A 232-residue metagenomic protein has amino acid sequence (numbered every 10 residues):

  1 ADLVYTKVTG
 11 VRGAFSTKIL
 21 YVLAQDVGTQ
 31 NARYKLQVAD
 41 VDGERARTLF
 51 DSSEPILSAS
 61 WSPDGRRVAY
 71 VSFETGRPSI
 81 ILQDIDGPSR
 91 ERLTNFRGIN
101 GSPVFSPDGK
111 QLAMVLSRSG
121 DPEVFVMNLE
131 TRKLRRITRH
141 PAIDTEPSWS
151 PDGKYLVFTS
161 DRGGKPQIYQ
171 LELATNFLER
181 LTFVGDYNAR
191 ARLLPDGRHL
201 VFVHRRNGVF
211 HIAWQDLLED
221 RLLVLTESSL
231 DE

Functional and structural regions predicted by a protein language model:
A1-A46: C-terminal/domain-edge helix-coil "capping" segments
V11-F15, P63-D64, P107-D108, P151-D152 (+1 more regions): Residue-level detector of Asp-centered blade-edge/turn motifs that repeat once per structural unit in beta-propeller
I19, G65-A69, G109-A113, G153-L156 (+1 more regions): Hydrophobic beta-strand positions that form the internal "hydrophobic ladder" of WD40/Gbeta-like beta-propeller blades
G28-Q37, R77-I81, D121-F125, G164-Y169 (+1 more regions): Structural motif
D40-L57, Q83-G101, M127-T145, L171-Y187 (+1 more regions): Multi-bladed beta-propeller domains
